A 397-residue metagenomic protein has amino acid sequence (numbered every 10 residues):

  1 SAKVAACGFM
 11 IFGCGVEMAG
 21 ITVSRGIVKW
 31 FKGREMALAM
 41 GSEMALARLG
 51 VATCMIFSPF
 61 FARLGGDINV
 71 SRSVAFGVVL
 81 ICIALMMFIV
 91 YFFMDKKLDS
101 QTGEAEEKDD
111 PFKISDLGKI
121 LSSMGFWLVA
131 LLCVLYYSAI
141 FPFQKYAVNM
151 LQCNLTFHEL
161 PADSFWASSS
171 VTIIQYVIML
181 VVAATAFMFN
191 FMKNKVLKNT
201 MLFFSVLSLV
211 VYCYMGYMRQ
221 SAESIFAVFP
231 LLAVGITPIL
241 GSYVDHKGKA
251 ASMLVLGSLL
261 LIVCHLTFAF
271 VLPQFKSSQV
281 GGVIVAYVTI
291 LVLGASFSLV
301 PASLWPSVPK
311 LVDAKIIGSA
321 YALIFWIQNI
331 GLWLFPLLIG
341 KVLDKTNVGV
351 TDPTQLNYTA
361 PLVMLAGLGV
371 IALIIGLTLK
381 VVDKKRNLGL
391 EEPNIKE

Functional and structural regions predicted by a protein language model:
G8-L46: Cytoplasmic helix-loop-helix junction between adjacent transmembrane helices in 12-TM secondary transporters
M18-F31, L299-D313: Intracellular juxtamembrane helix-capping segments at the cytosolic ends of symmetry-related transmembrane helices
A37-R63, F325-P336: Glycine-rich segments within core transmembrane alpha-helices of 12-TM secondary carriers
R72-Y91, T359-T378: Symmetry-related core transmembrane helices of the 12-TM Major Facilitator Superfamily/SLC fold
F92-D116, R386-I395: Flexible cytoplasmic inter-helical loops of multi-pass small-molecule transporters
S123-A186, F204-A233, T237, P301 (+1 more regions): Extracytoplasmic gate region of multi-pass secondary transporters
T185-N194, I236-K249, L343: Helix-to-loop junctions at the C-terminal end of transmembrane segments in multipass secondary transporters
M201-G216, S221, A227-L232, A250-L304: C-terminal transmembrane helical hairpin of 12-TM major facilitator-type secondary transporters
